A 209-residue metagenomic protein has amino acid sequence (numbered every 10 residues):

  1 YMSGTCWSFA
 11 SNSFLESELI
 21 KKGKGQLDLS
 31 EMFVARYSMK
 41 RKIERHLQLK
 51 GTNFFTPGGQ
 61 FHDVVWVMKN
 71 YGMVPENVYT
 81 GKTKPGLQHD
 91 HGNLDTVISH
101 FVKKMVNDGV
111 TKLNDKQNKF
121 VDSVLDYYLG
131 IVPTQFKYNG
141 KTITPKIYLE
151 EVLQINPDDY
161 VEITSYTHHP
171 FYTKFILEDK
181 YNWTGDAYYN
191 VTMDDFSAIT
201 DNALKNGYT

Functional and structural regions predicted by a protein language model:
Y1-T209: Catalytic-core signature of thiol
